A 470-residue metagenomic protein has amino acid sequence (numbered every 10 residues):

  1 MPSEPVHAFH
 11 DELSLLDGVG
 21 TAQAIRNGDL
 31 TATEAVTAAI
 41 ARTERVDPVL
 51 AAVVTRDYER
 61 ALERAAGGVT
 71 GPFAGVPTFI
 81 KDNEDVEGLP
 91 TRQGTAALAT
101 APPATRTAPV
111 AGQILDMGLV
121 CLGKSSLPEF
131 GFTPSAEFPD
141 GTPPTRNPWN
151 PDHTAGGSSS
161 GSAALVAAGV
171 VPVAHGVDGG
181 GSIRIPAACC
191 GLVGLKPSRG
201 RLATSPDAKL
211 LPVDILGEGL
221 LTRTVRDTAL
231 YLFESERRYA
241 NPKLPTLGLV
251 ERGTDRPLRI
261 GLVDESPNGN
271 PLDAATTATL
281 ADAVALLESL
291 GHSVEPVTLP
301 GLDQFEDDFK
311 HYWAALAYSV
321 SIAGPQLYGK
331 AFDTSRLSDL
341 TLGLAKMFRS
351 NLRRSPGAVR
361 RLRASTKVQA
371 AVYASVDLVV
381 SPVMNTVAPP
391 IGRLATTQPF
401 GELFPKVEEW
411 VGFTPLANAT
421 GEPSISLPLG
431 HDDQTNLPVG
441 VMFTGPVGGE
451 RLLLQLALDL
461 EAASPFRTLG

Functional and structural regions predicted by a protein language model:
M1-Y58, A285, S289-G291, T435 (+1 more regions): An N-terminal boundary/leader segment
P5, F9, F73-L98, T254-V263 (+4 more regions): Short helix-loop capping/hinge segments that flank enzyme active sites or metal/cofactor-binding pockets
G28, G75, D116, V171 (+1 more regions): Glycine-rich, small-residue loops and helix-cap segments that act as flexible hinges at active-site edges
D29-T37, A66, L272-T298, G324-A331 (+1 more regions): Acyltransferase
E59-P139: Acidic/His- and Gly-rich active-site-bordering loop/insert found across diverse amide/peptide-bond hydrolases
L98-T105, W149-H153, P399-V411: A short acidic, glycine-rich active-site loop that binds or catalyzes chemistry on phosphate/adenosine moieties
R106-L232, A419, P423-G430, L437-G440: Short glycine/serine-rich loop segments
K196-A278, D282-V284, A463-G470: A short helix-breaking turn/cap at a secondary-structure junction
